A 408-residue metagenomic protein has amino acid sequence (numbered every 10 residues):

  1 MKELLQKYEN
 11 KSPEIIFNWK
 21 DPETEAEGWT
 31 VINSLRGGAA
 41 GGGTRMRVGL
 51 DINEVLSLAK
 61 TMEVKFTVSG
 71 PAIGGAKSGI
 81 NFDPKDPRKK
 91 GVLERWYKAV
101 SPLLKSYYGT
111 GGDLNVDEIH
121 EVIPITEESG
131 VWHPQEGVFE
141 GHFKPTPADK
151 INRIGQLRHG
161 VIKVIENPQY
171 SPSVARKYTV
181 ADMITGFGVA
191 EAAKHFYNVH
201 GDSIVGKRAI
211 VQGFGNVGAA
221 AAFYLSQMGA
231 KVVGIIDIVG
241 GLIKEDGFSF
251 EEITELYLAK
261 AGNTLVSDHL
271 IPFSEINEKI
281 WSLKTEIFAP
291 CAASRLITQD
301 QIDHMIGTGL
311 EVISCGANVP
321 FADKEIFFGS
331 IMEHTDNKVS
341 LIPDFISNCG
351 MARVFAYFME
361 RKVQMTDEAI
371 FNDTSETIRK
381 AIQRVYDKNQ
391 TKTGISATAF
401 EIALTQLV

Functional and structural regions predicted by a protein language model:
M1-K20: Short, Gly/Pro- and small/polar-rich lid/capping loops
E23-R36, T67-A72: N-terminal glycine-rich anion-binding loops that anchor highly charged ligand groups
L50-E54, P87-G91, R95, D117 (+14 more regions): Conserved active-site and cofactor/substrate-binding residues in soluble primary-metabolism enzymes
V68-A72, K77-I204: Glycine/serine-rich phosphate-binding loop and adjoining beta1-alpha1 elements at the start of nucleotide-handling
E166-K284: Glycine-rich phosphate/diphosphate-binding loop of Rossmann-like nucleotide-binding domains
G240-L341: Rossmann-like adenosine-cofactor binding region
I306-V408: Adenosine-phosphate binding glycine-rich loop
